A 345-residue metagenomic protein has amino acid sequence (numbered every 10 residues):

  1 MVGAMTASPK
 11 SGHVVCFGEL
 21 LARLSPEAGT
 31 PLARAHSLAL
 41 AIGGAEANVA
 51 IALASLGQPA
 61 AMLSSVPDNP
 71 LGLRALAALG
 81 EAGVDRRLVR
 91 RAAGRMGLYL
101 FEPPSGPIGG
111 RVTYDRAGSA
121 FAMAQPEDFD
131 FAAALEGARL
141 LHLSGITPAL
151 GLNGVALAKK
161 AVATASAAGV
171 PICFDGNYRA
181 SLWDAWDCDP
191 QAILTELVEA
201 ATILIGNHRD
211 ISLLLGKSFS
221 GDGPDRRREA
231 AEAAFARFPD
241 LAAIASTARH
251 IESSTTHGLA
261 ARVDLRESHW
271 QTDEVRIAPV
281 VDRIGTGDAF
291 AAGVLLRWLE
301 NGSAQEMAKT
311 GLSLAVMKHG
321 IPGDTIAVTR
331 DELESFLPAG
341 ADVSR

Functional and structural regions predicted by a protein language model:
M1-D85, S105-P107, A124-P126, P279-V280 (+1 more regions): Glycine-rich phosphate/adenosyl-contacting loop at the front of the ribokinase-like
C16-T30, T256-D273: Acidic-glycine-rich active-site phosphate/pyrophosphate-binding loop
L53, N207, G287: Short, conserved phosphate/pyrophosphate- and ester-handling motifs at nucleotide-, phospho-/glycolipid
L56, A167-G169: Helix C-cap/helix->beta junction micro-motif
P59-I146, E334-R345: Conserved N-terminal subdomain of the carbohydrate kinase-like
A117, I146, N177-S181, R209 (+1 more regions): Active-site beta-loop-alpha junctions enriched in small/polar residues
A168, L182-E267: Conserved phosphate/ATP/ADP-binding segment of small-molecule kinases
D273-R345: Conserved post-catalytic alpha-helical subdomain immediately downstream of the catalytic base and nucleotide-binding
